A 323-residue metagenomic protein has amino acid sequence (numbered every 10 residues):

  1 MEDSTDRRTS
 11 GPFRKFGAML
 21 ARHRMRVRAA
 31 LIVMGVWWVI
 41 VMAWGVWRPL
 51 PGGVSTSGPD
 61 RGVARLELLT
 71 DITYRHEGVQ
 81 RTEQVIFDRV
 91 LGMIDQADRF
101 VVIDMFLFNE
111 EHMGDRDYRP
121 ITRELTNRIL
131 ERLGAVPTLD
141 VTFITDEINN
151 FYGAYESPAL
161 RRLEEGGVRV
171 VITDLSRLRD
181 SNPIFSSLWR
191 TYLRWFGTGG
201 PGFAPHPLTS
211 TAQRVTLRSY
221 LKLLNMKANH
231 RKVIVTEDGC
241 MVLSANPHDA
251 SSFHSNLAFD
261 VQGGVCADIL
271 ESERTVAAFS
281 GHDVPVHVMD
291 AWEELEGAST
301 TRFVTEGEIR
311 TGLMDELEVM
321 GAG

Functional and structural regions predicted by a protein language model:
E2-G323: Charged, low-complexity intrinsically disordered terminal segments
